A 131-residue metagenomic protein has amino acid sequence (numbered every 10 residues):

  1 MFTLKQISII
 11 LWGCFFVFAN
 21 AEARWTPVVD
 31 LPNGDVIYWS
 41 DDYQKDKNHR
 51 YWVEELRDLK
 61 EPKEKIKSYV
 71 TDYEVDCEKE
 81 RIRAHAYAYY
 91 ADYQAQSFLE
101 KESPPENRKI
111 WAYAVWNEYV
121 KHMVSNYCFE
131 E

Functional and structural regions predicted by a protein language model:
M1-S8: Bacterial N-terminal signal peptides that target proteins for export
I9-L11, D72: Short N-terminal leader segment in a subset of presequences, especially plant chloroplast and some mitochondrial
W12-N20: Hydrophobic h-region of N-terminal signal peptides that target proteins for export in Gram-negative bacteria
A21-D72, D76-E131: N-terminal secretory-pathway/extracellular module detecting exported/lumenal segments and adjacent signal-anchor/first
